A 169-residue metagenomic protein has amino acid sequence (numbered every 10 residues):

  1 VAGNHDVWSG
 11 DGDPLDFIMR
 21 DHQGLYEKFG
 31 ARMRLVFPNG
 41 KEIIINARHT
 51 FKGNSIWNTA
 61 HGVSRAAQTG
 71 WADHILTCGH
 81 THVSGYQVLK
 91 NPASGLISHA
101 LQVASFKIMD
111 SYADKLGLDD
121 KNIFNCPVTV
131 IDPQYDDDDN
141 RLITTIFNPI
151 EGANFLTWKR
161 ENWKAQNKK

Functional and structural regions predicted by a protein language model:
V1-E27: Core catalytic region of metal-dependent phosphoesterases/phosphodiesterases, especially metallo-beta-lactamase-like
V1-N4, F29, I56-W57, Q87: Short low-complexity stretches enriched in small and charged residues
A2, F37, A47-F51: Short, structured patches in soluble enzyme cores that scaffold and shape functional sites
G10-D11, L35-I43, S111-Y112: Short, solvent-exposed polar/charged micro-motifs at secondary-structure junctions
D21-V36, G40: Active-site catalytic loop in hydrolytic enzyme cores
E42-I45, F51-T145: Conserved beta-sheet core of the metallophosphoesterase superfamily
C126, D137, L142-K169: Metal-centered catalytic cores of metalloenzymes
